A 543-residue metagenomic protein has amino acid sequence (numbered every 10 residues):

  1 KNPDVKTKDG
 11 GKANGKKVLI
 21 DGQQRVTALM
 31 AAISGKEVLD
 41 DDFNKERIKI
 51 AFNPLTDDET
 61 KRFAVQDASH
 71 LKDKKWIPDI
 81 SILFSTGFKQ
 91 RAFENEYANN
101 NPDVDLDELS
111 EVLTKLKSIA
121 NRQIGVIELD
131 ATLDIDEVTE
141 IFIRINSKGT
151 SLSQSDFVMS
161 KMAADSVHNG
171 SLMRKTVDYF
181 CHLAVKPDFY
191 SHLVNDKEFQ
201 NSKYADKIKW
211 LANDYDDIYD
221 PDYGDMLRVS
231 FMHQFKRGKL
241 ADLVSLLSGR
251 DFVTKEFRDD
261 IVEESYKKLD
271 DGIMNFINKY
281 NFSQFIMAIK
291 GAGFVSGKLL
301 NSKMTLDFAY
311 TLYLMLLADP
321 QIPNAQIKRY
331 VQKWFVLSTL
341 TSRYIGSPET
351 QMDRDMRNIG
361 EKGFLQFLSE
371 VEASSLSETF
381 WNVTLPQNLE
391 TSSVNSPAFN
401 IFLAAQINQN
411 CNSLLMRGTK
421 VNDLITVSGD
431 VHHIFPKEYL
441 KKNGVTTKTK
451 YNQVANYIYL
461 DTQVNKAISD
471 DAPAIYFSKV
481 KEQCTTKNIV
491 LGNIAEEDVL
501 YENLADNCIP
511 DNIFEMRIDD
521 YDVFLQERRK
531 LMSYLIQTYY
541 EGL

Functional and structural regions predicted by a protein language model:
K1-D225, V229, S296-L300, W334-S338 (+2 more regions): Basic- and aromatic-enriched surface patches that contact anionic nucleotides/nucleic acids
Q23, T132-I135, T139, S151 (+10 more regions): Conserved structured core elements
D107-E111, I289-G297, M315-A318, N422 (+1 more regions): Active-site-adjacent structural elements in folded domains
D196, Y204-T384: A cross-family structural signal marking well-folded subdomains
T339-V431, Y439: Intrinsically disordered, low-complexity N-proximal targeting/linker segments that flank membranes
V421-N456, A472-P473: Histidine-centered nuclease catalytic patch
Y451-E482: Short Cys/His-centered divalent metal-binding micro-motifs
I489-L543: C-terminal, well-folded lobe of enzymatic/effector domains
